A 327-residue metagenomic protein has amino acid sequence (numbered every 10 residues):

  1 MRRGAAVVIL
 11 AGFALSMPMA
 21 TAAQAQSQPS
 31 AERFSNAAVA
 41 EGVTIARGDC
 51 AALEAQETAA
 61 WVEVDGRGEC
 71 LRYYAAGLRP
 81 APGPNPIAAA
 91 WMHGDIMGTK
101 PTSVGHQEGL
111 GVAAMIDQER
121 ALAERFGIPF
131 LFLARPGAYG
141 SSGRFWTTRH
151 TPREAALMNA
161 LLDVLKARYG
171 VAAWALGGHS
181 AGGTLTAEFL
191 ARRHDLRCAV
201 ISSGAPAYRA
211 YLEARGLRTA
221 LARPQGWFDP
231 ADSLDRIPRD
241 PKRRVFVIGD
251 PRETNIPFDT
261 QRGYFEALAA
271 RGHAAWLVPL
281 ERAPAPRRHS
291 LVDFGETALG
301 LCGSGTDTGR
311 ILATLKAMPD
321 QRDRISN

Functional and structural regions predicted by a protein language model:
S35-P82: N-terminal cap/lid segment of alpha/beta-hydrolase-fold proteins
G66-I128: Short, surface-exposed "cap/lid" segments of acyl-processing enzymes
A123-S141: Conserved alpha/beta-hydrolase
R144-Y169: Alpha/beta-hydrolase active-site loop
G177-T186: Gly/Ala-rich beta-loop-alpha elbow adjacent to hydrolase catalytic centers
L185-W227: Hydrolase active-site cap/lid region
R209-W276: The feature captures the conserved acid-bearing segment of alpha/beta-hydrolase catalytic domains
A270-N327: C-terminal catalytic histidine-bearing segment of alpha/beta-hydrolase fold enzymes
